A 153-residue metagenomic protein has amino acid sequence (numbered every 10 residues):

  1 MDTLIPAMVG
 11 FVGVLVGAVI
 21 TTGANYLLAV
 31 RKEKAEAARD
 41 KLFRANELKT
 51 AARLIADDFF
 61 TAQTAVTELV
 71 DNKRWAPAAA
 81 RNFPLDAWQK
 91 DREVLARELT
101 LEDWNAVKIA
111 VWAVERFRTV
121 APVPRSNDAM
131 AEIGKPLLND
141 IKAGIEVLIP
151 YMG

Functional and structural regions predicted by a protein language model:
M1-R39: Membrane-embedded hydrophobic alpha-helical segments
R31-F60: Juxtamembrane membrane-water interface segments immediately C-terminal to a transmembrane helix
R53-G153: Interfacial alpha-helical end/capping and short helix-turn segments at domain and membrane boundaries
